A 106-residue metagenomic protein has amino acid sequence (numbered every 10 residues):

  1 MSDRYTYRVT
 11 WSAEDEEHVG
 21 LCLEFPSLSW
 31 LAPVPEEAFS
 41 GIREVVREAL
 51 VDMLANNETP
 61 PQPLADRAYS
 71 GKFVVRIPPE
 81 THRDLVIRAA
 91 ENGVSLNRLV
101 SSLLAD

Functional and structural regions predicted by a protein language model:
M1-L21, F25: N-terminal segment of the canonical double-stranded RNA-binding domain
M1-T6, R43-D106: Short, charged, surface-exposed hinge/linker loops at domain edges that act as mobile lids or interdomain connectors
E17-V19, W30-A32, L85: Short acidic, gly/pro-rich beta-turn/loop elements at beta-sheet edges and active-site/ligand-binding grooves
F25-E37: A short, exposed loop/beta-hairpin motif centered on an aromatic-Gly-Thr core
